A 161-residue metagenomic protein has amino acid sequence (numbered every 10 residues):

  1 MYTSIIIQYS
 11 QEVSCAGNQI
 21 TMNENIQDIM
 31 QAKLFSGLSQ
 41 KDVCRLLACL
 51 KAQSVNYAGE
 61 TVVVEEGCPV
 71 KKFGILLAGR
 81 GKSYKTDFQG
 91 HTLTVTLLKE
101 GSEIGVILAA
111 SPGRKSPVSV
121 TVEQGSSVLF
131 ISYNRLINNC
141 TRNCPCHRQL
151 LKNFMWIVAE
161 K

Functional and structural regions predicted by a protein language model:
T3-I7: Short terminal hydrophobic/aromatic SLiMs and anchors at protein ends
Y9-S10, C15-G59, E103-I104, L108-P112: Cyclic nucleotide-binding regulatory module and flanking cytosolic helices
C49-L50, C68-V70: Short, small/polar residue-rich loop motifs at catalytic or cofactor-binding pockets
L50, T94-A159: Cyclic-nucleotide recognition modules
A58, L77-A78, K99, Q124: A cytosolic small-molecule/anion-sensing beta-strand core signal
V62-C68: Short phosphate-coordinating micro-motif centered on Lys-Gly-acidic
K71-Y84, E100-G101: Glycine- and acidic-residue-biased ligand/ion/polar-headgroup-sensing regions
G81-L93: A short beta-strand-loop-beta hairpin characteristic of the jelly-roll/cupin
